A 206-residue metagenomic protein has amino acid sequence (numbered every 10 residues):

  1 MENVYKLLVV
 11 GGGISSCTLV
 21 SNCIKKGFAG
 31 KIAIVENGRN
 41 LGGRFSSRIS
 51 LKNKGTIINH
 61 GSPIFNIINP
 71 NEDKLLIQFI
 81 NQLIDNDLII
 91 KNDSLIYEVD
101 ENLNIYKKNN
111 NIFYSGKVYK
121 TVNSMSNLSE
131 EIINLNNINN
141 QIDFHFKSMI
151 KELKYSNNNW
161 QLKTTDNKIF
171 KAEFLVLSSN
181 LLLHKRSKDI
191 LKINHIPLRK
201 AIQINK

Functional and structural regions predicted by a protein language model:
L7-V10, V35, I150, I169-H184: Short hydrophobic core segments
L8-V10, N22-K52: Glycine-rich FAD pyrophosphate-binding loop
S16-C17: N-terminal Rossmann-fold NAD(P) dinucleotide-binding loop
G55-N59, N71-N102: A short alpha-helix-loop-beta-strand transition element characteristic of N-terminal alpha/beta dinucleotide-binding
I64-K74, Y106-N134, H145: Short beta-strand to alpha-helix junction loop
D143-Q161: A conserved short coil-to-beta-strand element within the FAD-binding core of flavoproteins
T165-N167: Glycine-centered tight beta-turn/hairpin loop motif at sheet-sheet or coil-to-beta transitions
A172-K206: Central helical "cap/lid" subdomain
